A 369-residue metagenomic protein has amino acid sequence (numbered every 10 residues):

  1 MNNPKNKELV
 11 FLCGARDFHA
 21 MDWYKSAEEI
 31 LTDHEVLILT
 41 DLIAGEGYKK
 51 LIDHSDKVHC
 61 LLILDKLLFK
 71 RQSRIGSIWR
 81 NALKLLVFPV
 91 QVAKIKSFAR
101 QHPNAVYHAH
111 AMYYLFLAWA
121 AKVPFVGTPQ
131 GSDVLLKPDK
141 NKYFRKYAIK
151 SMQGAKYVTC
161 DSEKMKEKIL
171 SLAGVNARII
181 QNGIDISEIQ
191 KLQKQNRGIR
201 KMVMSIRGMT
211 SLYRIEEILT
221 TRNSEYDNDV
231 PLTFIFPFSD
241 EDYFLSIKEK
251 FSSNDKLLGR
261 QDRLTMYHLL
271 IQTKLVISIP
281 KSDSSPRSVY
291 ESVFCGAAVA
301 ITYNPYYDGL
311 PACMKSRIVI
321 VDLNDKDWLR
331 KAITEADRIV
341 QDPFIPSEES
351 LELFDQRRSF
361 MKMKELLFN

Functional and structural regions predicted by a protein language model:
L9-V10, T159, Q193-Y213, L219-E225 (+1 more regions): Conserved donor-binding/catalytic core segment of Leloir-type glycosyltransferases
F18, I320-D327, D337-F368: A charged, aromatic-enriched C-terminal amphipathic alpha-helix characteristic of glycosyltransferases across folds
A93-S97, N141-V158: Membrane-proximal helix-turn-helix segments that form the acceptor-binding/catalytic region of lipid-linked
H108, L115-K137: Active-site proximal beta-strand in glycosyltransferases
G127-Q130, A148-K191: Donor nucleotide-sugar binding/catalytic pocket of nucleotide-sugar-dependent glycosyltransferases
I206, P231-L245, G259: Glycosyltransferase donor-sugar binding loop
P280-K281: Aromatic "clamp/platform" in nucleotide-sugar-dependent glycosyltransferases that forms part of the donor/acceptor
A298-N304: Short hydrophobic beta-strand element within catalytic cores of glycosyltransferases and related nucleotide-activated
